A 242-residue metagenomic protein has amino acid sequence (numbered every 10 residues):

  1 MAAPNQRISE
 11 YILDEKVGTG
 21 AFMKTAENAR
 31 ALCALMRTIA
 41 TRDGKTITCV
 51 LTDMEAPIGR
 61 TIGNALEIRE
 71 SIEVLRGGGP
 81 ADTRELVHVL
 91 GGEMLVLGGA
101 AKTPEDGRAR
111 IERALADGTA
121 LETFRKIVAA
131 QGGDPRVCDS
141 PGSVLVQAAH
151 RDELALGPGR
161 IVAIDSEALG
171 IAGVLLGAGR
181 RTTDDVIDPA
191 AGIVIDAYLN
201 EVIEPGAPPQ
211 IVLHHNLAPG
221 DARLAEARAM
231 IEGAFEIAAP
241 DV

Functional and structural regions predicted by a protein language model:
A2-V242: Well-ordered secondary-structure scaffolds
